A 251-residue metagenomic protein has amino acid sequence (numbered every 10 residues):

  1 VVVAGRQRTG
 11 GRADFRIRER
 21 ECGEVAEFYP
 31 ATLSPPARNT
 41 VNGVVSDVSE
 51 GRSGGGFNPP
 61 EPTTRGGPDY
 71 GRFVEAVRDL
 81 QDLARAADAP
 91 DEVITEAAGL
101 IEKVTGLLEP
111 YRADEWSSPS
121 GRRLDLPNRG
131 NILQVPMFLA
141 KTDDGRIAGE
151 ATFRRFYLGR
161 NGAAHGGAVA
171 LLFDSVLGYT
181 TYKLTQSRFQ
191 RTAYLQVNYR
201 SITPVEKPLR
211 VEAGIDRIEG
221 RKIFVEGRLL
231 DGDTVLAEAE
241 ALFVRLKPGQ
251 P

Functional and structural regions predicted by a protein language model:
L33, N39-E115, T203-V205, D216-P251: HotDog/MaoC-like acyl-thioester-processing domains
G51-T64, L177-R210, F243: Hydrophobic beta-strand-centered segment that forms part of the acyl-chain substrate-binding groove
I94-A163: Long amphipathic N-terminal alpha/beta scaffold segment
G145-I147, A193, L209, I223 (+1 more regions): Hydrophobic core residues within well-ordered beta-strands of beta-rich domains
R146, A164-S187: Active-site helix/loop of acyl-thioester processing domains in fatty-acid/polyketide metabolism, spanning hotdog-fold
